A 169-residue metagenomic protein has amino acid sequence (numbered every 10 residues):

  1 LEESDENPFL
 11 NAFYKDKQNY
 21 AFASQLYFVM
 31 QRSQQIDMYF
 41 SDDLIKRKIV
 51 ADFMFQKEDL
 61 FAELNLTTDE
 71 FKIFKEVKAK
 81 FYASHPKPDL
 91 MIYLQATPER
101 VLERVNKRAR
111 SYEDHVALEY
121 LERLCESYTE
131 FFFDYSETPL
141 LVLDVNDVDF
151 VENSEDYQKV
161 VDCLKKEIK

Functional and structural regions predicted by a protein language model:
L1-Q31: Conserved substrate/cofactor phosphate-moiety recognition/catalytic segment in nucleotide-dependent phosphotransferases
S4-N7, F55-K57, A96-V101, D147-F150: Conserved nucleotide-binding/hydrolysis micro-motifs of P-loop NTPases
D16-Q18, T68-D69, K159-V160: Short, hinge-like loop/turn segments at secondary-structure boundaries
Y20-P86: Glycine-rich phosphate-binding loop used to anchor ATP phosphates in small-molecule kinases, encompassing both
I36-D37, Y82, L102, T129-F132 (+1 more regions): Structural signal for well-ordered, non-membrane alpha-helices
I49-A51, L90-I92, L141-L143: Hydrophobic/aromatic beta-strand patches that form the interior of the parallel beta-sheet core in alpha/beta enzyme
E58-S127: A glycine- and Lys/Arg-enriched "phosphate-lid" helix/loop adjacent to the NTP-binding pocket of small-molecule kinases
N106-K169: NTP-dependent small-molecule kinase module
